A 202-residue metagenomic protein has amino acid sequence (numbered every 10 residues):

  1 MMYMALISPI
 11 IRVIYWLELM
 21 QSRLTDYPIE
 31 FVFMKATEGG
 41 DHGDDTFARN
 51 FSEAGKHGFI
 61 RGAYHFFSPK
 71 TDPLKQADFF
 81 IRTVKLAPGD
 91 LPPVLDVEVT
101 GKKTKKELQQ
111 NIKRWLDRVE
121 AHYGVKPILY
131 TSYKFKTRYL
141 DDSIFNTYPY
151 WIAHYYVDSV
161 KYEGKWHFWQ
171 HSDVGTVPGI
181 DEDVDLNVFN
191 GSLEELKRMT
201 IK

Functional and structural regions predicted by a protein language model:
M1, P28-E30, D44, A48 (+9 more regions): Generic intrinsically disordered, low-complexity segments enriched for polar/acidic and small residues
M1-E18, S22-H122: Substrate-binding cleft of extracellular glycoside hydrolase catalytic domains
M1-L17, S22, D26, D141 (+1 more regions): Functionally critical loop-and-helix segments that line ligand-binding/catalytic clefts of soluble enzyme domains
G40, P69-T71, F135, D158 (+1 more regions): Surface-exposed, flexible loop/turn segments at secondary-structure boundaries
H57-A63, I112-V125, G175-G191, I201: A broadly tuned preference for mixed-charge, low-complexity surface segments
F66-D72, D96-K103, L129-K134, E163-W169 (+2 more regions): Low-complexity, flexible helical/coil segments
F79-L86, K106-R118, R138-F145, W169-L186: Short secondary-structure transition/capping segments
L91-E163: Catalytic domains of cell-wall/extracellular-matrix polysaccharide-remodeling enzymes, centered on de-N-acetylation
